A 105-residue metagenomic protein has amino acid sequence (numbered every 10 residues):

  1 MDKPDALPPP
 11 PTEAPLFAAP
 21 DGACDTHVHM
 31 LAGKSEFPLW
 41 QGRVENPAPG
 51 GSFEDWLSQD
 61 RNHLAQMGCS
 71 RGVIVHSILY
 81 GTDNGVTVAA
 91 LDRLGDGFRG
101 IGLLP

Functional and structural regions predicted by a protein language model:
M1-P105: Helix-coil boundary/capping segments in enzymes
